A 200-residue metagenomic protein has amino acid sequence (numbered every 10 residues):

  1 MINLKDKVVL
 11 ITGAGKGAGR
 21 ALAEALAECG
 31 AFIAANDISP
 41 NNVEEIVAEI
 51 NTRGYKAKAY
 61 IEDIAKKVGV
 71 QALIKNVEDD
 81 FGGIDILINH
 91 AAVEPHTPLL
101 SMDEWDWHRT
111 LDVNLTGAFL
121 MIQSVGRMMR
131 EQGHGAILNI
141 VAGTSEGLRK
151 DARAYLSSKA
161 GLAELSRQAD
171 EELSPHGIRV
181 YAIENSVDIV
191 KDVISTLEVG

Functional and structural regions predicted by a protein language model:
G15-G17: Conserved glycine-rich cofactor-binding loop
L26, G83, A163, L173-I194: Conserved Rossmann-fold SDR core element
A31-E45: Conserved glycine-rich Rossmann-like NAD(P)H-binding loop of the short-chain dehydrogenase/reductase
P98-L99, D106-H108: Substrate-binding pocket helix/loop in short-chain dehydrogenase/reductase
M102, L148-L156, Q168: Active-site loop-to-helix junction immediately N-terminal to the catalytic Tyr of the SDR YXXXK motif in Rossmann-fold
I122, S158: Active-site helix of classical SDR
R127, E171-E172: Alpha-helical segment proximal to the catalytic Tyr-Lys
